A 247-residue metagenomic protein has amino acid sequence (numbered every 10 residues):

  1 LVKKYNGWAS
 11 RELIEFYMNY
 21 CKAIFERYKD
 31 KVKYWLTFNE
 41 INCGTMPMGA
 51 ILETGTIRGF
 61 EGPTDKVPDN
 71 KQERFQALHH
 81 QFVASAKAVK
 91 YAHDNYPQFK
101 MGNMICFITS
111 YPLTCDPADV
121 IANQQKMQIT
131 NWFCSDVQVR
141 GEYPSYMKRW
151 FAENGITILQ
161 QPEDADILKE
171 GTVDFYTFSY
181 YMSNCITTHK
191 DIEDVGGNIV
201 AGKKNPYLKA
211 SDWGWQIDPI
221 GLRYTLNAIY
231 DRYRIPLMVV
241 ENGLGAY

Functional and structural regions predicted by a protein language model:
L1-Y247: Active-site region of glycoside hydrolase catalytic domains
